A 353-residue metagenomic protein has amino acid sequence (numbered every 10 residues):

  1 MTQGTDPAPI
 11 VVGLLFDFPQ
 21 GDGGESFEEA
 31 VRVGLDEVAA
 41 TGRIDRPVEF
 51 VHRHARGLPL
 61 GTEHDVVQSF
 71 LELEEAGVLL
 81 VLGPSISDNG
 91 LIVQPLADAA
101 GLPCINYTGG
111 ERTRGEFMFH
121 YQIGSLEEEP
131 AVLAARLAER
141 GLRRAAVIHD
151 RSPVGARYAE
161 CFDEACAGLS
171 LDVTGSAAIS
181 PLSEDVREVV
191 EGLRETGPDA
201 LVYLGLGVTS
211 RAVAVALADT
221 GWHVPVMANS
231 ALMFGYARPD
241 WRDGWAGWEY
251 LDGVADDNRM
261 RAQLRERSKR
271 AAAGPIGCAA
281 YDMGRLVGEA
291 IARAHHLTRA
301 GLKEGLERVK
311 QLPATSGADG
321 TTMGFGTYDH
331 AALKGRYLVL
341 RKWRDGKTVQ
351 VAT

Functional and structural regions predicted by a protein language model:
M1-T353: Extracytosolic ligand-binding ectodomains
